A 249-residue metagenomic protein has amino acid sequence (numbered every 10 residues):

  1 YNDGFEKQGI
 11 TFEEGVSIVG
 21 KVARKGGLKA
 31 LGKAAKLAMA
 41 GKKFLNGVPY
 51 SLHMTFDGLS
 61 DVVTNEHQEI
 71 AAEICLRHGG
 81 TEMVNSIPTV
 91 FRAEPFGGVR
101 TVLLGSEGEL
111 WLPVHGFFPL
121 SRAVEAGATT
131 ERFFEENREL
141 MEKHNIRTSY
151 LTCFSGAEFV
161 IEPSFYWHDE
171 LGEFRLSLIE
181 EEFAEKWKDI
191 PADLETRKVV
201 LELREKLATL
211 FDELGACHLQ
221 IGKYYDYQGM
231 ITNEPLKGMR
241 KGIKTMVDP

Functional and structural regions predicted by a protein language model:
Y1-Q8, G20-A34: Charged, amphipathic alpha-helical linkers/stalks
F12-I18: Helix-enriched interaction subdomains in cytosolic or periplasmic regions, typified by TIR/SEFIR signaling/NADase cores
G15, A34-H53, G58, Q68-P249: Conserved glycine-rich FAD pyrophosphate-binding loop
L59-V63: Long hydrophobic segments that form regular secondary structure
